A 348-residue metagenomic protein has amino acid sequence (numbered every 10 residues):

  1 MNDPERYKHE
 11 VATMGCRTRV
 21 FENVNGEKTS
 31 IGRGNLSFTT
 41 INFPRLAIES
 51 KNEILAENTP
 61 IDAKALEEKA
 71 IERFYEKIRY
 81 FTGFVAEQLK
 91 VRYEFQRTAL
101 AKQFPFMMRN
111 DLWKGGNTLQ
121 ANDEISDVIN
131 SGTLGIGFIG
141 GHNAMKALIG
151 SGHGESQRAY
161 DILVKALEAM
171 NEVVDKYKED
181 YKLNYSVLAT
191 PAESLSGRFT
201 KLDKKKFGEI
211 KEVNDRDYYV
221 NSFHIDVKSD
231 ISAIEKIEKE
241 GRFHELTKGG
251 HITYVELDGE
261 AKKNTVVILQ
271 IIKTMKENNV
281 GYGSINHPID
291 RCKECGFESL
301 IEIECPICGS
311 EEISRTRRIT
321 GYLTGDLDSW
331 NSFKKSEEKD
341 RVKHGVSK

Functional and structural regions predicted by a protein language model:
M1-N130, S151, S156-R315, N331: Conserved catalytic cores of very large enzyme subunits
F43, S131-T133, T320, L327: Generic secondary-structure boundary/loop-capping signal
L134-A147, E168: Contiguous, well-ordered alpha-helical segments that form the cores/surfaces of helical PPI scaffolds
G137-G140, G249, G321: Glycine-centered flexibility sites
M145-I149, G259, I319-L323: Generic structural signal for hydrophobic core residues of well-folded globular domains
C305-K348: Long insertion/accessory domains within large nucleic-acid-processing enzymes
